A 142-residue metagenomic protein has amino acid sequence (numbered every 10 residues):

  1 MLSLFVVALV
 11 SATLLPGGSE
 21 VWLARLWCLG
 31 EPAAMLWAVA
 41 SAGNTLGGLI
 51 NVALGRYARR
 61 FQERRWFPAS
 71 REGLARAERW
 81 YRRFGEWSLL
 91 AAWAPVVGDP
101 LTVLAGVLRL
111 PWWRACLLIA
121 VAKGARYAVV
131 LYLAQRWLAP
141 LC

Functional and structural regions predicted by a protein language model:
M1-F5, C28-P100, L104-C142: Membrane-interfacial helix-loop-helix
V10-S19, A91-G98: Short helix-coil transition sites and intra-membrane helix breaks within transmembrane domains of multi-pass
E20-A24: Hydrophobic alpha-helical bundle signature of multipass membrane enzymes
